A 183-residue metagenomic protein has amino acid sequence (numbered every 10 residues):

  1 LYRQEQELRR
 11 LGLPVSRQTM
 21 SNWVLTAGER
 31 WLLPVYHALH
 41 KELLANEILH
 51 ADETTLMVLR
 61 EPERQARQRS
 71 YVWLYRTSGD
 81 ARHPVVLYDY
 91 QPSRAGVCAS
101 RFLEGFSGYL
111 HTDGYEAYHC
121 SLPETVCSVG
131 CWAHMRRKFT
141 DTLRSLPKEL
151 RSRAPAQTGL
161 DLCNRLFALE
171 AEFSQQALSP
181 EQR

Functional and structural regions predicted by a protein language model:
L1-R183: Catalytic center-proximal scaffold of phosphoryl-transfer enzymes
